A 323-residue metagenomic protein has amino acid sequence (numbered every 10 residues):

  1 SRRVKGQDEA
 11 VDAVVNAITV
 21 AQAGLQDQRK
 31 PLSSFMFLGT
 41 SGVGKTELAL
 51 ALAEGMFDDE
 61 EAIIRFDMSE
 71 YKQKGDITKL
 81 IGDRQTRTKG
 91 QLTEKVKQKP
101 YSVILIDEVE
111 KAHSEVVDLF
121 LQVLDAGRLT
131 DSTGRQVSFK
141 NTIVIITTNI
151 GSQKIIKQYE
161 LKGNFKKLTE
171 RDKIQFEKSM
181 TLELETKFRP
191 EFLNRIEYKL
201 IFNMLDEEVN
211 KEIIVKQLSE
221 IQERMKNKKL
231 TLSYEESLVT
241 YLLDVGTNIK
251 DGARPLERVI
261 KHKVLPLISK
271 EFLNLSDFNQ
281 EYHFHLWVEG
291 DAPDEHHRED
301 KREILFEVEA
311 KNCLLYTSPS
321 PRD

Functional and structural regions predicted by a protein language model:
S1-S318: AAA+ P-loop NTPase nucleotide-binding core of proteostasis motors
P319-D323: A short, hydrophobic C-terminal helix/tail in secreted or cell-surface proteins
